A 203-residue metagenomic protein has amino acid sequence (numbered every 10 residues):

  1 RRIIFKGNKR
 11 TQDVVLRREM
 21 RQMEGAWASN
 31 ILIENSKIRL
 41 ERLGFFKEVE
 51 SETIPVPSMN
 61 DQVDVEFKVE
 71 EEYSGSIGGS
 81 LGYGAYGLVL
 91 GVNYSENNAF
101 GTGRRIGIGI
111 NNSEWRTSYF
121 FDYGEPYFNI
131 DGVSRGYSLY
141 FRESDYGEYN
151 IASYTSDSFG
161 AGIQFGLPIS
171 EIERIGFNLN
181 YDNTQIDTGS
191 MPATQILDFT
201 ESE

Functional and structural regions predicted by a protein language model:
R10-E24: N-terminal periplasmic "start-of-domain" segments of outer-membrane beta-barrel proteins
A26-E203: Gram-negative/organellar outer-membrane beta-barrel architecture
